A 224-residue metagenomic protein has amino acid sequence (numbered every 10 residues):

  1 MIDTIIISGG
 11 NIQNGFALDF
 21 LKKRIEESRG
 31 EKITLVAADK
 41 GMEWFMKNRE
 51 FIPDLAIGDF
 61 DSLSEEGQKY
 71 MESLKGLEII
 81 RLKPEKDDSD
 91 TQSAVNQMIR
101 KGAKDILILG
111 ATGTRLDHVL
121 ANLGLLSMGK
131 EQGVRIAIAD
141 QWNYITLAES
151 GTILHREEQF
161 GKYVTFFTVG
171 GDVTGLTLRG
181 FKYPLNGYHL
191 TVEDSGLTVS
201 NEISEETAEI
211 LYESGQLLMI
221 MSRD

Functional and structural regions predicted by a protein language model:
M1-Y70: N-terminal beta-strand-loop-alpha-helix module at the start of alpha/beta ligand-binding or catalytic domains
G30, M98-D105: Glycine-rich phosphate-binding loop signature in dinucleotide/nucleotide-binding domains
M42-W44, L63-E65, D88, R115-L116 (+1 more regions): Short gly/pro/ser/thr-enriched loop/turn and capping motifs at secondary-structure boundaries
S73, L77-R100: Short phosphate-binding loop-to-helix
K104-R115: N-terminal glycine-rich phosphate/adenylate-binding segment common to multiple enzyme folds
G113, D117-S127: Short Gly/Thr/Asp-enriched flexible loops that form oxyanion-binding sites at enzyme active sites
S127-Q159: Class I SAM-dependent methyltransferase SAM-binding "motif I" and its flanking Rossmann-like core
A148-D224: Long, charged alpha-helical interface segments
